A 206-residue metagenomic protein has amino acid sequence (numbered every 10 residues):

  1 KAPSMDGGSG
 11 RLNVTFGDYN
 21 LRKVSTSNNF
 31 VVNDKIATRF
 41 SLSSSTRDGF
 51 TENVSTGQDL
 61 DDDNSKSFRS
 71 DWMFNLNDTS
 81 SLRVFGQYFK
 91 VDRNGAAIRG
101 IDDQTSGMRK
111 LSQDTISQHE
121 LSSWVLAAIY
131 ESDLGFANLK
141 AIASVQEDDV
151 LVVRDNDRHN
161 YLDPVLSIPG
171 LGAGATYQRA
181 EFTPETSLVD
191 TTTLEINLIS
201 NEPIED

Functional and structural regions predicted by a protein language model:
K1-A2, S132: Active-site beta-strand termini and strand-to-loop segments that position acidic
A2-N53, Q58-F68, S80, W124 (+1 more regions): Outer-membrane beta-barrel translocator/receptor signature
G57, D61-D206: Outer-membrane beta-barrel domain signature, strongest for Gram-negative TonB-dependent receptors and also present
